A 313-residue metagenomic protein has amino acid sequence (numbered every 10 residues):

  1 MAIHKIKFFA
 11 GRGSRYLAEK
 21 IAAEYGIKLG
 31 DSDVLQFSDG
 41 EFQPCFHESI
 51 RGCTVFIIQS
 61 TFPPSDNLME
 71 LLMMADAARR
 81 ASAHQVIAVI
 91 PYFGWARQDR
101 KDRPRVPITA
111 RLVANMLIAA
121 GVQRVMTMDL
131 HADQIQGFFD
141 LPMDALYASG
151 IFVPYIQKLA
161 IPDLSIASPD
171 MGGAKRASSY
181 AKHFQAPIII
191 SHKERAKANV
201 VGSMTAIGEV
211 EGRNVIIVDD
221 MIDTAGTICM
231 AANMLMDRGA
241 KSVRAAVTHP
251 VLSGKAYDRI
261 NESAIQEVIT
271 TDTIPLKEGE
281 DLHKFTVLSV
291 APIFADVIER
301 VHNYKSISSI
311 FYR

Functional and structural regions predicted by a protein language model:
M1-R313: PRPP-associated nucleotide enzymes
